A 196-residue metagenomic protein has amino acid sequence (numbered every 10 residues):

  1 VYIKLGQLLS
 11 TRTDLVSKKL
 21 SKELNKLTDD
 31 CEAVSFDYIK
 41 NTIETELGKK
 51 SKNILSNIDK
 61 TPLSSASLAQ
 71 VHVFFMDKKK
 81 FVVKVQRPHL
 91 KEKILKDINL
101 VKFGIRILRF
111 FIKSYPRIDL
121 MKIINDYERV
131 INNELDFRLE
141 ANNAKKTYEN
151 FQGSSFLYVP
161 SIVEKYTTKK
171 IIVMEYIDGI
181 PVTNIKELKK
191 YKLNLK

Functional and structural regions predicted by a protein language model:
V1-K196: Broad phosphate/nucleotide-binding scaffolds in NTP-utilizing and phosphate-metabolizing enzymes
